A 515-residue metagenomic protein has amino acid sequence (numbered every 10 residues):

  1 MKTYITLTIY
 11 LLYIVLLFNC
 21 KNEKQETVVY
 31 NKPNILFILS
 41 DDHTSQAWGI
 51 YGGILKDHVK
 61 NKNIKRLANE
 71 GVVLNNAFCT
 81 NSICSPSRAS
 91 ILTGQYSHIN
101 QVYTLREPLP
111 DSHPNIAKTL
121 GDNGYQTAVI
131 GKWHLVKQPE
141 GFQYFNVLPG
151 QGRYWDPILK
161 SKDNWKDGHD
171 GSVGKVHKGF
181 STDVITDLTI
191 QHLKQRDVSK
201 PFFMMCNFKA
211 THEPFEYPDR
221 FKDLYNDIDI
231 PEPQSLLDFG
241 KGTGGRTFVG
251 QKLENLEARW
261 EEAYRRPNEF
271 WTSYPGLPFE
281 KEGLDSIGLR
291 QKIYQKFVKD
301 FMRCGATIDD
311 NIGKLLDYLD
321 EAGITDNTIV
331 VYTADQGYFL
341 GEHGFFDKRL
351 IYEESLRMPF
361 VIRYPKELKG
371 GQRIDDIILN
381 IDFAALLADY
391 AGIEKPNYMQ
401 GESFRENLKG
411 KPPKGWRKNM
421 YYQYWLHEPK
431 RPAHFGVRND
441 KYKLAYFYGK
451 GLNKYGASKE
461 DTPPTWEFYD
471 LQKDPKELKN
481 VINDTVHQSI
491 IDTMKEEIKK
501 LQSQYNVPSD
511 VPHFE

Functional and structural regions predicted by a protein language model:
K2-Y4, T8, C20-W466, P475-E496 (+1 more regions): Formylglycine-dependent sulfatase
T8-L16: Bacterial N-terminal signal peptides
